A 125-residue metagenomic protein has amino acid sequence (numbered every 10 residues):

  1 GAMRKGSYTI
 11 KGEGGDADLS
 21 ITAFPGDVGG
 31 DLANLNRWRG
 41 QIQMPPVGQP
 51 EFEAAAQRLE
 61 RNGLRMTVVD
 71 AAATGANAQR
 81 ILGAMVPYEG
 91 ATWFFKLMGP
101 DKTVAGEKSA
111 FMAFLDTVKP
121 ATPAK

Functional and structural regions predicted by a protein language model:
G1-K5, Q49-E51, T117-K119, P123-K125: N-terminal "mature-domain start" segment
G1-N36: Secretory pathway targeting signatures of secreted, lumenal, and periplasmic proteins
A2-M3, L35-Y88: Signature of long, low-cysteine stretches enriched in small and polar/charged residues
G14, D27-D31, N62, A78-Q79 (+2 more regions): Solvent-exposed, acidic/flexible segments
G15-A17, L64-M66, A91-T92, A124: Loop/turn elements at helix/coil->beta-strand transitions in domains of secreted/extracellular proteins
A23-P25, D70-G75, L97-D101: A mature extracytoplasmic/lumenal domain signature
N36-I42, G90-K125: Surface-exposed amphipathic alpha-helical segments
